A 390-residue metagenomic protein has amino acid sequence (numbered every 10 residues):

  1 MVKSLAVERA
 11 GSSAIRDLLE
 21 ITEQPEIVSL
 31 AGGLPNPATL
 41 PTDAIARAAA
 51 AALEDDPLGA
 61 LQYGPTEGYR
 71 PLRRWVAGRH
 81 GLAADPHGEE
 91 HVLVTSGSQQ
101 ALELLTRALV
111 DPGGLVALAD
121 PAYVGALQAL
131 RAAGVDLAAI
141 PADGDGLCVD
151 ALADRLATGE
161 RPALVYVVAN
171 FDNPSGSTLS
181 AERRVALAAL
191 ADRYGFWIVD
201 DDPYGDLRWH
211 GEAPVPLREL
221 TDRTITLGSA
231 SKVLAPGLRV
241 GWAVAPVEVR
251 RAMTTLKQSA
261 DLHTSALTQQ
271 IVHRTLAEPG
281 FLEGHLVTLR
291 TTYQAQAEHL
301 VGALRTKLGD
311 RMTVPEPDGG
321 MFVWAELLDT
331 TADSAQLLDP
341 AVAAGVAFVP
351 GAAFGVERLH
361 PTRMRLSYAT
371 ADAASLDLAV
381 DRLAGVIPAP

Functional and structural regions predicted by a protein language model:
E8-G97, L104, E278, A347 (+1 more regions): N-terminal small-domain helix-loop-helix segment of the aminotransferase-like
I27, P203, V342-R365: Conserved PLP cofactor-binding pocket of PLP-dependent enzymes
G59-Y194, G205-R223, Y293, F322: Conserved core of the PLP fold type I
D206, E219-A252, T264-L267: Active-site PLP attachment segment
M253-Q258, E278-G302, T330: Structural signature of PLP-dependent enzymes
T291-V301, T313-E326: Conserved glycine-rich beta-strand-loop-beta hairpin in the small C-terminal domain of fold type I
T331-L337, A374-L378: Short, conserved charged micro-motifs
A343, R358-P390: PLP-dependent enzyme catalytic core of the Aspartate aminotransferase-like
